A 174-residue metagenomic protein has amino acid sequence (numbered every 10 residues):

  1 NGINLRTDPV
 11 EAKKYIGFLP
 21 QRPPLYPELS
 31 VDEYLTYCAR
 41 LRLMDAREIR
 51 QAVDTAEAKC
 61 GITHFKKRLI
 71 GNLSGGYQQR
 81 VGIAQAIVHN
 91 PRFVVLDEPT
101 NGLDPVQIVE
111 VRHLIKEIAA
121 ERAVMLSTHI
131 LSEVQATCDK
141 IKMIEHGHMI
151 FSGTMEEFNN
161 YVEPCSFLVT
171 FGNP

Functional and structural regions predicted by a protein language model:
N1-E145, I150-F151: ABC transporter nucleotide-binding domains
E156-N160: Short acidic-hydrophobic catalytic motif
C165-P174: Short, charged/small-residue-rich alpha-helical element at the C-terminal edge of ABC transporter nucleotide-binding
